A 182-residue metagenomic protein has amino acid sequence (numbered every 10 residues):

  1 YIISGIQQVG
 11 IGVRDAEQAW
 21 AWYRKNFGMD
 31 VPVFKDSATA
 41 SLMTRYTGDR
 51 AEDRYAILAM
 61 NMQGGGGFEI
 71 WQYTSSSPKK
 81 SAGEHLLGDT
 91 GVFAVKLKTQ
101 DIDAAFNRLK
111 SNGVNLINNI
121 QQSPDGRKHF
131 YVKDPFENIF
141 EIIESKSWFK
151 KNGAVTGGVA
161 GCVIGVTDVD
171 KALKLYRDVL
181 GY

Functional and structural regions predicted by a protein language model:
Y1, F68-Y73, R127-K151: Short, structured interface segments
Y1-W20, D30-D36, T90-L97, E144-L173: N-terminal beta-strand motif that seeds the catalytic metal site of vicinal oxygen chelate
I3-Q8, N26, D53-Y55, G65-G67 (+5 more regions): Extracellular structured ligand-interaction cores
G12-G65, A104, S111, Q121-P124 (+1 more regions): Core segments of cupin and vicinal oxygen chelate
D30-P32, G66, S76-K79, F140-I142: Short loop/beta submotifs within extracellular cysteine-rich repeat domains
K35-R54, S75-A94, Q100-D103, N107-K128 (+1 more regions): A cross-kingdom feature marking solvent-exposed beta-strand/loop segments within repeated, beta-rich binding/scaffold
A56-A59, L97, V132, I142: Short beta-strand element of the conserved SAM-dependent methyltransferase core
